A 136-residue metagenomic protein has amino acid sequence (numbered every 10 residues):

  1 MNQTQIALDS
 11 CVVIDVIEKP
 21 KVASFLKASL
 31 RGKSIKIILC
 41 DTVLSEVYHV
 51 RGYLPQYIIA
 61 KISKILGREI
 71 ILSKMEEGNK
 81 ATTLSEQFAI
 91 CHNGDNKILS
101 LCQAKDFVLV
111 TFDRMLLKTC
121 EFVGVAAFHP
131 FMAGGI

Functional and structural regions predicted by a protein language model:
M1-N2, Q87, A104, R114-I136: Acidic, PIN/NYN-like endoribonuclease modules and their adjacent C-terminal/linker elements
L8, N93, V110-T111: Short beta-strand scaffold positions
L8, S24-L54, L72-S73: PIN/NYN-family metal-dependent endoribonuclease catalytic core
V12-V13, V43, K97-I98, M115-L116: Alpha-helix capping/helix-boundary segments
V13-I17, Y48, S85-A89: Short, flexible loop segments at the rims of nucleotide/cofactor-binding pockets, characterized by
K33, I65-L66, V123: Short, structured coil segments at secondary-structure junctions
K33-I37, Q103-V108: Short active-site oxyanion
K64-A89: Acidic catalytic patch
